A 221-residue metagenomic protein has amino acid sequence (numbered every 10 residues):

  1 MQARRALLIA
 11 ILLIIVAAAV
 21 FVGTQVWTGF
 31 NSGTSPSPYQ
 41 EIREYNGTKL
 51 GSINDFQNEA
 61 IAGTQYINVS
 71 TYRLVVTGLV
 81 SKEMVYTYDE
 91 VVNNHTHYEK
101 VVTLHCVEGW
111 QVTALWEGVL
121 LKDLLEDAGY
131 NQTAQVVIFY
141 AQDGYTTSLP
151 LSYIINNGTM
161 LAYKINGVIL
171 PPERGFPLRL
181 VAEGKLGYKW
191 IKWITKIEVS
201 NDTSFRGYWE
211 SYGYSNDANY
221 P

Functional and structural regions predicted by a protein language model:
M1-N31: Secretory targeting signatures
W27-P221: Structured, non-membrane catalytic/scaffold regions adjacent to prosthetic-group chemistry
